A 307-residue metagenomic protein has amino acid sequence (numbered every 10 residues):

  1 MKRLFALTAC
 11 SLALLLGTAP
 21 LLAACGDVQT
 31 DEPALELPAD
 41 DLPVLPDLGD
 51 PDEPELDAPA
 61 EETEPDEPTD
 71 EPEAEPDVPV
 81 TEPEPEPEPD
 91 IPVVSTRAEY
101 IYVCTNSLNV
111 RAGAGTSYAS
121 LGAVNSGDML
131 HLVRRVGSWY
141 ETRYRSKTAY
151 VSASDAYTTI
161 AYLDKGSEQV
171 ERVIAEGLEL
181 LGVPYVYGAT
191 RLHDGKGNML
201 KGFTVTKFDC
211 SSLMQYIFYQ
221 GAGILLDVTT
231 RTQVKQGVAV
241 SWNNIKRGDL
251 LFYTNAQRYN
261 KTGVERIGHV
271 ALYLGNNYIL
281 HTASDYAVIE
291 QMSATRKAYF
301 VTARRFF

Functional and structural regions predicted by a protein language model:
R3-D27: Sec-dependent N-terminal signal peptides of Gram-positive bacterial secreted proteins and lipoproteins
G26-L56, E61, E67-D70, A74 (+2 more regions): Boundary regions of SH3-family modules and the immediately adjacent low-complexity/disordered segments in eukaryotic
A34-P43, D90-T96, V103-G137: Beta-loop motif signature
A123-D128, R134-G137, A149-A153, V183-F208 (+1 more regions): Glycine-rich catalytic cores of cysteine/serine-nucleophile enzymes that process amide/ester linkages in cell-envelope
M129, R135, L178-V186, Q215-G223 (+2 more regions): Sec-exported extracytoplasmic/periplasmic mature domains
T159-S211, Y219-D227, T262-R266: N-terminal capping segments
I174, Q215, I224-I289: ...with weaker cross-activation on analogous glycine-rich loops/strands in unrelated enzymes
V301-F307: Low-complexity, Gly/Ser/Thr/Pro-rich intrinsically disordered linker/tail segments
